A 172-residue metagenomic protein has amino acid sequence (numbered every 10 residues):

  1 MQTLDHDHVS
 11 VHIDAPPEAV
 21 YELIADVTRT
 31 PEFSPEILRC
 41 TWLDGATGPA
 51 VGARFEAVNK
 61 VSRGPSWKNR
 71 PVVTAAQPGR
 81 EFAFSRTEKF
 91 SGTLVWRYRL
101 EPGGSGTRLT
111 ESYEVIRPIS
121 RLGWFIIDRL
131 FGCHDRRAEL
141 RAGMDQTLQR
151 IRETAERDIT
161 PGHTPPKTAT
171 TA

Functional and structural regions predicted by a protein language model:
M1-V51, T147, P166-A172: Hydrophobic ligand-binding cavity/cleft-lining segments
H6-H8, S66-R70, G92-W96: Short, surface-exposed coil-to-beta transition loops
P17, T47-P49, T74-R80, R99-R108 (+1 more regions): A short, structured loop/turn motif at beta-sheet edges
P49, S62-P65, F90-G92, T147: Short glycine/serine/proline-enriched coil/turn segments at secondary-structure junctions
R54-V61, F82-K89: Short beta-strand segments that buttress and anchor functional surface loops
V61-W67, R117-L122: Short, cysteine-centered beta-strand-loop-beta hairpins and adjacent loop/turn segments enriched in charged/polar
R86-A142, I151-E153: Beta-strand/loop substructures that line and gate deep hydrophobic ligand-binding cavities in soluble
L148-P166: Charged phosphate-binding loop/patch that engages nucleotide di/tri-phosphates or the phosphate backbone of nucleic
